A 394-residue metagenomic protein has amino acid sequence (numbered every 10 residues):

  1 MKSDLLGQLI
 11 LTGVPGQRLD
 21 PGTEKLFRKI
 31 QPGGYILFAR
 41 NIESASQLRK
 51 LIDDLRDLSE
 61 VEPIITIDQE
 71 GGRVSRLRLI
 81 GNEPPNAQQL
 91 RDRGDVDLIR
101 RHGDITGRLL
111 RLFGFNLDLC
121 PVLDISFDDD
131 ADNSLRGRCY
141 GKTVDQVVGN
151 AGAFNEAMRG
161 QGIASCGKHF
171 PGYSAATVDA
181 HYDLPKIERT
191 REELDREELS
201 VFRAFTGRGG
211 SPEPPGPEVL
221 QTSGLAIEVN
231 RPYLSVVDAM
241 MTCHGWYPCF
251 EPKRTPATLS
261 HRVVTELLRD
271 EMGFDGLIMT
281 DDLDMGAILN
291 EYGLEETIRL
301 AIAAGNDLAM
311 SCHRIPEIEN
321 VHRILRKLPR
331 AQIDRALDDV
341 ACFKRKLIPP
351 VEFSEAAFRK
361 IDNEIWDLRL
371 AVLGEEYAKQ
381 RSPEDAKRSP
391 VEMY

Functional and structural regions predicted by a protein language model:
M1-P32, I42: N-terminal basic, low-complexity leaders that serve as flexible interaction/assembly modules and, when applicable, as
G13, L19, R40-L58, P63 (+6 more regions): Second-shell residues forming the walls of enzyme active-site clefts
R18-G22, I36, G72, G94 (+2 more regions): C-terminal non-catalytic regions of proteins with extracellular/luminal or membrane-system context
L26-F38, I105, L109-L117: Catalytic domains of carbohydrate-active enzymes, especially glycoside hydrolases
G81-D95, R138-G141: A charged helix-plus-loop insertion that forms the helical arch/lid used to bind and gate nucleic-acid substrates
G94-F115, E198, T297-A303: Alpha-helical scaffold segments that flank or form the walls of functional sites
V351-Y394: Active-site microenvironment of metallo-dependent hydrolases
